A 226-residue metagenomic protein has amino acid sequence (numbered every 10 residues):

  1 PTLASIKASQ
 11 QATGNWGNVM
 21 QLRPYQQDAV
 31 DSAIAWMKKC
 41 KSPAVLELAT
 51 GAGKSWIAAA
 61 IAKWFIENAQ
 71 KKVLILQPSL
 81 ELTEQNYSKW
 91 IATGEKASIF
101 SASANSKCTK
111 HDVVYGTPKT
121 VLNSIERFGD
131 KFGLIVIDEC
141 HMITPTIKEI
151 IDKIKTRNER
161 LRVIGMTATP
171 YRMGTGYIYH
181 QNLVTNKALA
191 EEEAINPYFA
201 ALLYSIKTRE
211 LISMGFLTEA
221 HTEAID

Functional and structural regions predicted by a protein language model:
I6-E47: Conserved pre-motif I regulatory segment
A33, I57-F65, I150: Hydrophobic residues on the short alpha-helix immediately C-terminal to a glycine-rich phosphate/catalytic loop
C40-I61: Walker A/P-loop
W56-I57, Q70-W90: Conserved Walker A/P-loop ATP-binding site and its immediately adjacent core in helicase/helicase-like ATPase domains
K72, K110-V113, F132-L134, E159-I164: Loop/turn-to-beta-strand initiation segments
W90-E126: Inter-Walker segment of RecA-like/P-loop motor cores
V113-D152: Conserved RecA-like ASCE ATPase "motif II neighborhood" in helicase/translocase motors
M142-L217: Post-DEXD/H (motif II) to motif III coupling segment of the RecA-like Helicase ATP-binding lobe
